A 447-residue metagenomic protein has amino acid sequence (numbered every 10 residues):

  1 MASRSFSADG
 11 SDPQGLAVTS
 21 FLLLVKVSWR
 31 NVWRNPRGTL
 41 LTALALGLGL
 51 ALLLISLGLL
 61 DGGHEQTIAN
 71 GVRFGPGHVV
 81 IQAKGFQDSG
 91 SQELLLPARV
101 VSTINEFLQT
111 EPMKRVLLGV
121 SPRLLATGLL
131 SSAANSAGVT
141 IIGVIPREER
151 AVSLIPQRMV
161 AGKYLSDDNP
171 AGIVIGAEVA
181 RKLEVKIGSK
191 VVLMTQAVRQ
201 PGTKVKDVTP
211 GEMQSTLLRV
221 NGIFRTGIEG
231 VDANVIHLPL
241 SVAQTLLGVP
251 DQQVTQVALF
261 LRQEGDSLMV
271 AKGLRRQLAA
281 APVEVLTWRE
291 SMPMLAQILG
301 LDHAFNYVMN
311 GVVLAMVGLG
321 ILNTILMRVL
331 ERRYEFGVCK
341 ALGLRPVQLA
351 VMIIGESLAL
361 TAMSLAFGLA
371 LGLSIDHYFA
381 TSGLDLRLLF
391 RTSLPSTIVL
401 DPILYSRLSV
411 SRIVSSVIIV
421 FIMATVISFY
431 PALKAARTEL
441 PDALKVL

Functional and structural regions predicted by a protein language model:
A2-L54, V347, D442-L447: N-terminal Sec/SRP start-transfer signal
P36-G63, G300-Y334, L358-L371, I418-V426: Hydrophobic alpha-helical transmembrane segments of multi-pass inner-membrane transport and secretion
L57-T140, K163-N169: Hydrophobic, regular-secondary-structure patches
R123-L124, A137-V144, M159-S241: Hydrophobic secondary-structure segments that place a key small or acidic residue at a functional site
A197-P201, D207-N306: Mechanotransmission and gating elements of multispan inner-membrane complexes involved in transport and envelope
L326, E335-A380, S415: Transmembrane alpha-helical interface segments in multi-pass membrane proteins
F367-S415: Short helix-loop junctions at transmembrane helix boundaries
I403-L447: C-terminal membrane-exit region of the final transmembrane helix in multipass inner-membrane proteins
